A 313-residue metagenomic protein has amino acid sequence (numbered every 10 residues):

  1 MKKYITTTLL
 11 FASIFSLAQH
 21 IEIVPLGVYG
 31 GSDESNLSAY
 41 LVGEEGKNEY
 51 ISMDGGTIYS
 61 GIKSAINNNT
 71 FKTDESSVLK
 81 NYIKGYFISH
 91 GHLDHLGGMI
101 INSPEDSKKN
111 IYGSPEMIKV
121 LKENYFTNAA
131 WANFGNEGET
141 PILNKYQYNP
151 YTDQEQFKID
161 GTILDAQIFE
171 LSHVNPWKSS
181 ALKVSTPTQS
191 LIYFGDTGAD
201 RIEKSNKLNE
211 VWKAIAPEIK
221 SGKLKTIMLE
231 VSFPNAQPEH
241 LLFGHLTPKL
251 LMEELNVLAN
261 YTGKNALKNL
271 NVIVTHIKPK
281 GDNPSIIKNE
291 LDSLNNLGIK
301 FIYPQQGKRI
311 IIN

Functional and structural regions predicted by a protein language model:
M1-I21: Bacterial Sec-dependent N-terminal signal peptides
I23, Y40, D54, H90 (+6 more regions): Divalent metal-coordination and catalytic microenvironments
L26, E116-S179, N296-I311: Metallo-beta-lactamase
S32-F87, G97-P104, E203, K207-I215: Pre-active-site segment of Zn-dependent metallo-hydrolases
A39, G43, P150-K220: Catalytic core of the metallo-beta-lactamase
S52-G56, Y82-D94, Y112-S114, Y193-D196 (+3 more regions): Active-site neighborhood of phospho(di)ester-bond hydrolases with catalytic His/Asp-centered motifs
D74-P141: Active-site HxH/HxHxD metal-binding segment of metal-dependent hydrolases
D200-Q305: Cap/insert and terminal regions of metallo-dependent hydrolase folds
